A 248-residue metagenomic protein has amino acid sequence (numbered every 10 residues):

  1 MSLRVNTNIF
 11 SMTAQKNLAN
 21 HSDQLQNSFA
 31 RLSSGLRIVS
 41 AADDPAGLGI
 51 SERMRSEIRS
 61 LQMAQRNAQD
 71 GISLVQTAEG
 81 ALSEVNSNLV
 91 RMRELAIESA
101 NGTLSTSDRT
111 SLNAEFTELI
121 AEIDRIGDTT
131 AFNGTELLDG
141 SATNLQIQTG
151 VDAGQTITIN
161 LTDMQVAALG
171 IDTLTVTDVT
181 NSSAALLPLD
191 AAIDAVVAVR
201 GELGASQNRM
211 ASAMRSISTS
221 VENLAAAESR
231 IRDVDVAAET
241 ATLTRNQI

Functional and structural regions predicted by a protein language model:
M1-I248: Primary detection of the long, small/polar-rich alpha-helical "axial" segments characteristic of bacterial flagellar
